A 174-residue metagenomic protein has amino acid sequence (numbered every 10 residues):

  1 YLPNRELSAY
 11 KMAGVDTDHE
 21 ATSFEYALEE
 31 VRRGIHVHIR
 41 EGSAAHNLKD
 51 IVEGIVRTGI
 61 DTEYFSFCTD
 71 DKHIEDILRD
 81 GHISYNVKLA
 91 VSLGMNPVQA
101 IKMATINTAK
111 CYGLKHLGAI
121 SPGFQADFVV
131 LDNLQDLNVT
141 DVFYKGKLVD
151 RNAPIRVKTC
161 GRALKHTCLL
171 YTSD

Functional and structural regions predicted by a protein language model:
Y1-I39, H46-F67, G81-S92, Q99: Histidine/acidic residue-rich metal-binding segments in metalloenzymes
L2-L7, A27-L28, A45-N47, H73-I77 (+4 more regions): Flexible loop/turn segments at secondary-structure boundaries
H38-D50, H73, K88-L89, K115-H116 (+1 more regions): Short secondary-structure transition/capping segments
I55-A126, V130-L134, F143: His/Asp/Glu-enriched, well-ordered alpha-helical/loop segment that forms or immediately abuts the divalent-metal
F124-L164: C-terminal cap of metal-dependent C-N hydrolases
Y171-D174: Conserved small/polar residues in nucleotide/adenosyl-binding loops
